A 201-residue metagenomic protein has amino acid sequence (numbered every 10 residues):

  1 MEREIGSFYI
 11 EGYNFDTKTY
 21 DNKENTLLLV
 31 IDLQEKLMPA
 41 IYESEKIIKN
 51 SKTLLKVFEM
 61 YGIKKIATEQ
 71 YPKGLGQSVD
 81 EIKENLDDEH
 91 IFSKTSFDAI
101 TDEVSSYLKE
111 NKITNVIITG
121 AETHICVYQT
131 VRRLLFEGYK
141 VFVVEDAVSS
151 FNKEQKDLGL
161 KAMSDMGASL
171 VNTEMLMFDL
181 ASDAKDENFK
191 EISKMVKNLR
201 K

Functional and structural regions predicted by a protein language model:
E2-N25, G74-K201: Active-site-adjacent betaalpha module
K23-T26, I41-A67, P72: A short alpha/beta connector and helix-capping loop motif
T26-L33: N-terminal nucleotide-binding beta1-loop-alpha1 segment
L33, A67-Q70, E145: A cross-domain feature marking catalytic cores of carbohydrate-active enzymes and several ubiquitous metabolic/repair
E35-P39: Short acidic, Gly/Ser-rich segments with clustered Asp/Glu that frequently serve as metal-coordination loops in enzyme
